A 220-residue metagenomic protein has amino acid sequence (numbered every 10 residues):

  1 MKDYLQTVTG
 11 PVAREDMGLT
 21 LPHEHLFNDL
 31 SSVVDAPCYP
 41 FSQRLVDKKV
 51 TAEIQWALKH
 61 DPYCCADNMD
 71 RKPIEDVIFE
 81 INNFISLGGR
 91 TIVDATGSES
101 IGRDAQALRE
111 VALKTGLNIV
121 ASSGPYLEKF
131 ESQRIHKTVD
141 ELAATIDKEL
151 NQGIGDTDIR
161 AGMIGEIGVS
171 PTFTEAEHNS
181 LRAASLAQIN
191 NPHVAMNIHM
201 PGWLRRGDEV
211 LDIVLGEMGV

Functional and structural regions predicted by a protein language model:
M1-T9: Short, Gly/Pro- and small/polar-rich lid/capping loops
L19-N28, I92, M200: Histidine-centered catalytic micro-motifs
L26, G97-S98, P125-L127, G168-S170 (+1 more regions): Active-site-proximal loop/turn and secondary-structure-junction residues that shape catalytic pockets, frequently
N28-R71, G124-D140: Active-site gating loops and adjacent loop-to-helix segments of metal-dependent hydrolytic enzymes
V50-I78, T96-S100, D104, E166-F173: Divalent metal-binding segments
I78-V93: Catalytic domains of carbohydrate-active enzymes, especially glycoside hydrolases
T91, E110-K114, N118-V194: Active-site gating/metal-coordination segments in enzymes
Q106-L108, Q133, T174-N179, W203-M218: Distinct, well-ordered alpha-helical segments
